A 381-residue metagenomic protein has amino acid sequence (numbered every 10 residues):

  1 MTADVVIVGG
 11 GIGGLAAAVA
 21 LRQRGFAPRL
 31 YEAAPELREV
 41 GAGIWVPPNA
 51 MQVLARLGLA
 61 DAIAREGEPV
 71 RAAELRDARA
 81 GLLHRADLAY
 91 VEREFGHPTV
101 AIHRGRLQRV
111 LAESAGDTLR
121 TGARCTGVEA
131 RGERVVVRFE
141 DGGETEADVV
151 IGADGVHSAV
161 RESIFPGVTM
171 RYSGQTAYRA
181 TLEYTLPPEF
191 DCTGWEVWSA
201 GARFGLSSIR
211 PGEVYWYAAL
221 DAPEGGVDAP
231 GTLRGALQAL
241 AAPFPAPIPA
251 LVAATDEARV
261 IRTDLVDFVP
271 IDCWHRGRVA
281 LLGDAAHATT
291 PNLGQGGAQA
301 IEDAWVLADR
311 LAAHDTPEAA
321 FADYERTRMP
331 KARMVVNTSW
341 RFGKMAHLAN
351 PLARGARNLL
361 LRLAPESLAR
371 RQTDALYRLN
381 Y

Functional and structural regions predicted by a protein language model:
M1-V5, P47-E183, P223-Q238, N380-Y381: Conserved N-terminal helical subregion
I7-P35, I151-G152, Y178, L237 (+1 more regions): Conserved mid-domain beta->alpha element of the FAD-binding
E36-Q52: Conserved N-terminal glycine-rich FAD pyrophosphate-binding loop of Rossmann-like flavoproteins
S158, A177-R179, A202-G205, A286-H287: Histidine-centered metal-chelating micro-motifs
C192-G226, A241-P243, L265: Active-site substrate-recognition segment that forms the wall of the catalytic cavity or substrate channel
D228-R262, P317: Flavin-binding catalytic cores
A346-P365: C-terminal domain-closing interface element
R362-Y381: C-terminal auxiliary extensions adjacent to catalytic cores
